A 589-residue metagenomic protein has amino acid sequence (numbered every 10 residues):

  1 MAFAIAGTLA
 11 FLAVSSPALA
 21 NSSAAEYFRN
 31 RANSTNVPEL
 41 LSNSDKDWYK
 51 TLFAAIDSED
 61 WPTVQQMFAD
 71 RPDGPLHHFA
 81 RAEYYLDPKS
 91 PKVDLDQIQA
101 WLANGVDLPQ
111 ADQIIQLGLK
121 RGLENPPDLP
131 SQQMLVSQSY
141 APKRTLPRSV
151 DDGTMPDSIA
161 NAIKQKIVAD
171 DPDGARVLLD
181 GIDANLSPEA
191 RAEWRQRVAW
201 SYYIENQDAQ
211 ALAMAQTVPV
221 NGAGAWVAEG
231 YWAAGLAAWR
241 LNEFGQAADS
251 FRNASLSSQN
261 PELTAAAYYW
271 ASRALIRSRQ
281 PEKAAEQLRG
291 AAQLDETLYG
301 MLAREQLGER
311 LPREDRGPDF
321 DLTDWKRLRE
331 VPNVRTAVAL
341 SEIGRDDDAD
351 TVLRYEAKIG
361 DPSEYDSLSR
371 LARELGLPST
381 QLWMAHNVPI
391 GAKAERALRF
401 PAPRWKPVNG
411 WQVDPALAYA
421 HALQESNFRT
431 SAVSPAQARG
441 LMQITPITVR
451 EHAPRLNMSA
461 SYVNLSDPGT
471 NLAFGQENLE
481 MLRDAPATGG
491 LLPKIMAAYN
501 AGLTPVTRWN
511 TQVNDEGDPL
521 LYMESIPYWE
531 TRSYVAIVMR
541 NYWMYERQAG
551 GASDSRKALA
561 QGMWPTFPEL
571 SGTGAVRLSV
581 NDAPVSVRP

Functional and structural regions predicted by a protein language model:
G7-T8, A18: Cleavable N-terminal signal peptides
L19-L41, P127-P156, Q165-A169, W564-P589: Compositionally biased, proline/threonine/alanine/serine-rich low-complexity intrinsically disordered stretches
N21, R29-L123, P127, Q132 (+6 more regions): Alpha-helical, heptad-rich or low-complexity scaffold/stalk segments that mediate oligomerization or tethering
S34-L41, Q65-P75, Y85-K89, A100-L108 (+10 more regions): Solenoid-like repeat scaffolds
S42-L52, R81-A82, P156-I163, E193-Q196 (+3 more regions): Alpha-helical tetratricopeptide repeat
A82-L86, L95-L108, L117, P188-A192 (+12 more regions): Catalytic glycan-binding domains that act on GlcNAc-containing polysaccharides
